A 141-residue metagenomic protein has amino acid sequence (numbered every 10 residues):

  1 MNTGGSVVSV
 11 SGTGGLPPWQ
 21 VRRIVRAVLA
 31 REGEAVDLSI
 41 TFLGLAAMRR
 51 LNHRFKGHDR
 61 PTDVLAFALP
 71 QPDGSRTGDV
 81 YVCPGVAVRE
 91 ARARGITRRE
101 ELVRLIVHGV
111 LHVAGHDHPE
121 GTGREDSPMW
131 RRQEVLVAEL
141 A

Functional and structural regions predicted by a protein language model:
M1-V103, V110-A141: An acidic/histidine-cluster motif and surrounding catalytic segment that typifies divalent-metal-assisted enzyme active
